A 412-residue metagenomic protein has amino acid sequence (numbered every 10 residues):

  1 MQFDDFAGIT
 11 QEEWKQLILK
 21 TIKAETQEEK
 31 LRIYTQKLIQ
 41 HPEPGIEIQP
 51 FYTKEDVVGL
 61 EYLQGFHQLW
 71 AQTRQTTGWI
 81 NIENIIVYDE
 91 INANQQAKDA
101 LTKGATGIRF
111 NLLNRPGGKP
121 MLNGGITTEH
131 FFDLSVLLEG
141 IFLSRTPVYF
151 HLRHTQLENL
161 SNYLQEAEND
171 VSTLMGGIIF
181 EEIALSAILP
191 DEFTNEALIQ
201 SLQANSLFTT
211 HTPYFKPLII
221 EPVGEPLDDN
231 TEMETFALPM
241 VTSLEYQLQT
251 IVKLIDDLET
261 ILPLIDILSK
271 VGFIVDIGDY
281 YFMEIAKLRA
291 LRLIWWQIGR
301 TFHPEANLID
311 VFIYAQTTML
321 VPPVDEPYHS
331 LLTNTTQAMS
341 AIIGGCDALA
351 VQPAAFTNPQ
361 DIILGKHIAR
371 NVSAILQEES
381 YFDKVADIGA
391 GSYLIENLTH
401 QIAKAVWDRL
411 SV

Functional and structural regions predicted by a protein language model:
M1-Y280, F302, D310-Y314, I342 (+2 more regions): Catalytic alpha/beta active-site cores
K20, K253, D257, W296-T301 (+3 more regions): A generic structural signal for well-ordered alpha-helical segments enriched in polar/charged residues
P239-S243, D279-A290, T318-L331, P359-A369 (+1 more regions): Short glycine/threonine-rich loop-to-helix capping motif typified by GTGT followed within a few residues by an Asp-Pro
Q249-D256, P327-C346, I368-Q377: Glycine-rich and small/hydrophobic secondary-structure elements
L258-I265, G299-A306, P359, D383-I388: Inter-helical turn/loop segments and adjacent helix faces that build the functional surface of alpha-helical bundle
L288-I294, I298, A315, T335 (+1 more regions): Extended, hydrophobic alpha-helical segments in both membrane/secreted and soluble proteins
V311-V321, T357, I388, S392: Alpha-helical interface subdomain recognition
T336, D347-V412: Active-site or pore-adjacent capping/gating segments
